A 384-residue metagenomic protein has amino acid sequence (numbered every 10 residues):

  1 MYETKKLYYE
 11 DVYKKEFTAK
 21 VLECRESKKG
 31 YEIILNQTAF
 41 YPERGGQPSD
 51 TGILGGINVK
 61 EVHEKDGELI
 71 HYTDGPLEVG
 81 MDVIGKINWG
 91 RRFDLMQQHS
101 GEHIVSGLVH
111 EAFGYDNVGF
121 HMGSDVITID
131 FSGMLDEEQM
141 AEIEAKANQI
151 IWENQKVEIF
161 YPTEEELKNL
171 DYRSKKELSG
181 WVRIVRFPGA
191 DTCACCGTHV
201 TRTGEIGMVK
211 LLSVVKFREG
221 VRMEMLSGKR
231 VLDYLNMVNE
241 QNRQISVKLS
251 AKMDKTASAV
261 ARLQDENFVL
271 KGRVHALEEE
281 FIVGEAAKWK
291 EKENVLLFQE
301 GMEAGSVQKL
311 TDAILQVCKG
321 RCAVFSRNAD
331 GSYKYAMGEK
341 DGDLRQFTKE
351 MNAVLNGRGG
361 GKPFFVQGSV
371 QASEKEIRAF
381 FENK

Functional and structural regions predicted by a protein language model:
M1-K384: A glycine- and charged-residue-rich anion-binding loop/surface
